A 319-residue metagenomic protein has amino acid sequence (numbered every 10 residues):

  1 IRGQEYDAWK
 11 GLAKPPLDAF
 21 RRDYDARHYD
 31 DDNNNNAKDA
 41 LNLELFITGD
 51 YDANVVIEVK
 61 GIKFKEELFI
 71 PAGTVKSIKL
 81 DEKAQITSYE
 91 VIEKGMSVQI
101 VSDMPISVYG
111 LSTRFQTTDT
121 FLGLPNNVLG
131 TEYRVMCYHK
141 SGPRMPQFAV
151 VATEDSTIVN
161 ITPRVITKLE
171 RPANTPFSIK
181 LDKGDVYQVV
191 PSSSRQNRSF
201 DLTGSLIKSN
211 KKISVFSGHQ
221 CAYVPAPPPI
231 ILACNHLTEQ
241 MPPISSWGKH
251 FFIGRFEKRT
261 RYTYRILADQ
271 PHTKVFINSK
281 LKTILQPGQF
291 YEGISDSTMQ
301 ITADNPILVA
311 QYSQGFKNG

Functional and structural regions predicted by a protein language model:
I1-G319: Intrinsically disordered, low-complexity linker/terminal regions across diverse proteins
